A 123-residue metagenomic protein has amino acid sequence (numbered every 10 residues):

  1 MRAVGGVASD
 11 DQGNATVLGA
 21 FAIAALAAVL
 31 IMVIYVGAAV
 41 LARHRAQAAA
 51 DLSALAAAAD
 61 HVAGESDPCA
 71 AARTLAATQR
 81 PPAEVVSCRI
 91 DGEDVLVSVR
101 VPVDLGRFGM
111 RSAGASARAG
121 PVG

Functional and structural regions predicted by a protein language model:
M1-C69: Alpha-helical assembly-interface signal, strongest on the long, hydrophobic N-terminal helix that forms
A3, L105-G123: Low-complexity, S/T/G/P-rich flexible repeat/linker segments used as non-globular hinges and stalks within
M32, L96-R111: Short, structured secondary-structure boundary patches
A54-V103, R118: Short amphipathic secondary-structure patches
